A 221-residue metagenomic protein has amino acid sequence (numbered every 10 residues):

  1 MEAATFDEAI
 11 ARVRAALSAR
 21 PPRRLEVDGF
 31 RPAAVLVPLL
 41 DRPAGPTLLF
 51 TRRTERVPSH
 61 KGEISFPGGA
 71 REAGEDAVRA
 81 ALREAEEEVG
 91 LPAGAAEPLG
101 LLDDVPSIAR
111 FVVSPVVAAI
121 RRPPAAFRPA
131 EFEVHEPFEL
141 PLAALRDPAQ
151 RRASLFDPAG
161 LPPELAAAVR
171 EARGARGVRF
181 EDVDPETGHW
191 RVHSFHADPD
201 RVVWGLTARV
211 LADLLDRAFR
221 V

Functional and structural regions predicted by a protein language model:
M1-E87, L91-A126, A143, L155-V221: N-terminal leader/linker segments that precede catalytic domains of diphosphate-processing enzymes
R110-V113, E131-H135: Short gly/pro-enriched beta-turn/loop segments at secondary-structure junctions
V134-E139, A143: Flexible glycine-rich active-site/ligand-binding loops centered on an Asp-His dyad
